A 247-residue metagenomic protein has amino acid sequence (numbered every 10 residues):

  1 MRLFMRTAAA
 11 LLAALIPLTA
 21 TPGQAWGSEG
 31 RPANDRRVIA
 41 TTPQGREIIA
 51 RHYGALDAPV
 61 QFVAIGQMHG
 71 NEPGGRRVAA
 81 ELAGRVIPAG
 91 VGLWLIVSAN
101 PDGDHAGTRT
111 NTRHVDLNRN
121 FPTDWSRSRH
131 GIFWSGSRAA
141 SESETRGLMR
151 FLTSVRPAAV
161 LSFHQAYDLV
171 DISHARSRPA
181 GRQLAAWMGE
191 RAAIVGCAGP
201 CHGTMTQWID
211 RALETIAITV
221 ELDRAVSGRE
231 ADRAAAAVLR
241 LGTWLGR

Functional and structural regions predicted by a protein language model:
R2-A10, E190: Sec-dependent signal peptide recognition, specifically the positively charged N-region followed immediately by
A8-A20: Bacterial N-terminal signal peptides
G23-G27: Boundary at the C-terminal end of the N-terminal hydrophobic targeting segment
R31-G45: N-terminal cap/lid segment of alpha/beta-hydrolase-fold proteins
T42-P43, A58-I65, E72-A83, I87-V195 (+3 more regions): Active-site/substrate-binding loop(s) of hydrolase catalytic cores
A50-A58: Short beta-strand-to-loop junctions in surface cap/lid or active-site-entrance loops
V170-I172, A198-R247: Active-site-adjacent mobile loop/cap segments within catalytic or ligand-binding domains
